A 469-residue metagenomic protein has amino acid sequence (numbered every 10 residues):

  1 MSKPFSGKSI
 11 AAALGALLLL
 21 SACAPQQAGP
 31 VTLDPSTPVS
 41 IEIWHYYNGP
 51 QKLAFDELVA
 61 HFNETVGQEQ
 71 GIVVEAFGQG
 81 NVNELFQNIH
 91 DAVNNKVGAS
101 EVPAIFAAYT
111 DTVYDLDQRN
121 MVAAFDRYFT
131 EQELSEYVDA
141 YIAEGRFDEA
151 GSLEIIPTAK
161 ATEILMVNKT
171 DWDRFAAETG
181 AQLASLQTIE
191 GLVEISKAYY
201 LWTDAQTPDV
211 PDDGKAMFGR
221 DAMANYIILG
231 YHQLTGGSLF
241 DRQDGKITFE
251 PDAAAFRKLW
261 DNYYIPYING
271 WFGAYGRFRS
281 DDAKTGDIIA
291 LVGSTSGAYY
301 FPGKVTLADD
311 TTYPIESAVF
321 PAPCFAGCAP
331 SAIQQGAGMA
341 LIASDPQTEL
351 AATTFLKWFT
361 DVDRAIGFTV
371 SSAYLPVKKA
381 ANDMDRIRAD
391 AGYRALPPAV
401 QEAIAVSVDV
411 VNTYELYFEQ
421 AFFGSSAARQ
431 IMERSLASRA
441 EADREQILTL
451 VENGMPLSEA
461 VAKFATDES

Functional and structural regions predicted by a protein language model:
A11-L17, C23-Q118, A442-S469: Conserved N-terminal structural module of periplasmic/extracytoplasmic solute-binding proteins
F86, A107-I164, D209-V210, P314-P323: Hinge/lid segment of periplasmic solute-binding proteins
N94, R257, N269, L307-K379: Extracytoplasmic/periplasmic substrate-recognition and gating elements
A104-A107, I289-S294, Y300: Paired acidic/hydrophobic, glycine-rich loop segments that form the ligand-binding mouth/hinge of periplasmic-binding
R127-Y137, A184-S185, V210-F218, G237-K258 (+2 more regions): Short, solvent-exposed loop/beta-turn-alpha elements that line the ligand-binding surface or hinge of extracytoplasmic
D148-E163, E190-I247: Extracytoplasmic/periplasmic solute-binding protein
V193-Y200, R242-G276, S317, A322: Glycine-centered hinge/linker elements that transmit conformational signals in sensory and ligand-binding systems
A405-S469: Conserved C-terminal helix/tail region of periplasmic/extracytoplasmic solute-binding proteins
